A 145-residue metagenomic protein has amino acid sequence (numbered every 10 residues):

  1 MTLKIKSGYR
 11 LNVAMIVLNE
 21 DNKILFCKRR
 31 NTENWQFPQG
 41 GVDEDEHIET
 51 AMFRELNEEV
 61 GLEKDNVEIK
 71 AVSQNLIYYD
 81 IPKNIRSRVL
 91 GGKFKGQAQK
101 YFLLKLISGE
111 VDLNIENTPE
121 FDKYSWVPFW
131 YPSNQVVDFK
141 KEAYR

Functional and structural regions predicted by a protein language model:
M1-E20, G91-G92: Acidic, metal-coordinating catalytic segment for phosphate/diphosphate chemistry, firing primarily on the Nudix
R10, F37, K95-Q99: Short connector loops at helix/strand junctions that flank enzyme active sites, especially segments positioning acidic
L11-V13, N22, Q99-K100, D122: Change "...and in nucleic-acid phosphodiester-cleaving endonucleases..." to "...and in nucleic-acid processing enzymes
V17-E20, R29, L104-L106: Active-site beta-strand termini and strand-to-loop segments that position acidic
T32-E33: A short acidic/small-residue loop/turn micro-motif
V42-D138: Unchanged
